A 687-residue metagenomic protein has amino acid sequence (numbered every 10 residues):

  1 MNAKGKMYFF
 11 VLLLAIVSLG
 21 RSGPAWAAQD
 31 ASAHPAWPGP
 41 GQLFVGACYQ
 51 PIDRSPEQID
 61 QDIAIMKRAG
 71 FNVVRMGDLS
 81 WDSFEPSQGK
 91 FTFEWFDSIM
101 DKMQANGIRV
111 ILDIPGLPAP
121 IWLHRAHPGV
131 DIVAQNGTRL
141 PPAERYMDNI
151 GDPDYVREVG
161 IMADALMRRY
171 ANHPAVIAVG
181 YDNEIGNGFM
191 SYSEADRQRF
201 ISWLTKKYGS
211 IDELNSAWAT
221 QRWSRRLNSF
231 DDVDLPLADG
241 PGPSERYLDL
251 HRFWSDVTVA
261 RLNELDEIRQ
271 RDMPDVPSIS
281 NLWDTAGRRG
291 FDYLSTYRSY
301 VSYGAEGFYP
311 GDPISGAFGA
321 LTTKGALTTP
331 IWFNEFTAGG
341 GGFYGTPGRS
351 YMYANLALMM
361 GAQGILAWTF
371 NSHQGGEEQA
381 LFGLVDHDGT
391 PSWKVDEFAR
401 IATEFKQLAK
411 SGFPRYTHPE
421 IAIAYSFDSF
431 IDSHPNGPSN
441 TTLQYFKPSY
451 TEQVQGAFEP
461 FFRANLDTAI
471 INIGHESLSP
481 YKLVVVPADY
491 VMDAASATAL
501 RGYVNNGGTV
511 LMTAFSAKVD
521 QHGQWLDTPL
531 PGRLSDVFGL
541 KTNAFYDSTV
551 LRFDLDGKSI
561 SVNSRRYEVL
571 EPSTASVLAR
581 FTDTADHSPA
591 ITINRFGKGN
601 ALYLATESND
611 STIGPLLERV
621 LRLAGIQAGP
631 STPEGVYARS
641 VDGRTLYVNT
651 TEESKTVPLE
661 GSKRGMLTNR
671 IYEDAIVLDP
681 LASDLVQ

Functional and structural regions predicted by a protein language model:
F10-R21: Bacterial N-terminal signal peptides
A31-Q58, I63-V73: An acidic-aromatic substrate-binding cleft motif
F44-R54, L79-E94, P141-G160, E184-F189 (+6 more regions): The substrate-binding groove and active-site-proximal loops of carbohydrate-active enzymes, especially glycoside
A47, M66, V74, M103 (+6 more regions): Conserved, mostly hydrophobic/aromatic
D53-R68, V159-M162, D284-T296, G316-A317 (+2 more regions): Short, acidic/polar
D60-A69, V73-R139, M167, L265-D272 (+1 more regions): Aromatic-lined substrate-binding rim segments of carbohydrate-active enzymes
L140-S302, P313-G316: Polysaccharide-binding and catalytic clefts of secreted carbohydrate-active enzymes
Y303, Y309-Q687: Carbohydrate-binding surfaces of carbohydrate-active enzymes
